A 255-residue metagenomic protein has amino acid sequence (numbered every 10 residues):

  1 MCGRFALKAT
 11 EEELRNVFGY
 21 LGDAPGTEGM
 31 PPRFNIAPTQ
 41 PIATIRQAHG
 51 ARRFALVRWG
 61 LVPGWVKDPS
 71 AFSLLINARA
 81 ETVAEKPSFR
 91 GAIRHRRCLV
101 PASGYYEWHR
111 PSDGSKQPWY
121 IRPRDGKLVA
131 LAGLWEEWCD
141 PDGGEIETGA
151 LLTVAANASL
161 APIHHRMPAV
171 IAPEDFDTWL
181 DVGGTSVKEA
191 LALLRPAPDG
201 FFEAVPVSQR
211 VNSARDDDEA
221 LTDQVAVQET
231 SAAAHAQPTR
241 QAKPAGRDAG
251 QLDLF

Functional and structural regions predicted by a protein language model:
M1-F255: Short linear sequence motif anchored by a di-proline
